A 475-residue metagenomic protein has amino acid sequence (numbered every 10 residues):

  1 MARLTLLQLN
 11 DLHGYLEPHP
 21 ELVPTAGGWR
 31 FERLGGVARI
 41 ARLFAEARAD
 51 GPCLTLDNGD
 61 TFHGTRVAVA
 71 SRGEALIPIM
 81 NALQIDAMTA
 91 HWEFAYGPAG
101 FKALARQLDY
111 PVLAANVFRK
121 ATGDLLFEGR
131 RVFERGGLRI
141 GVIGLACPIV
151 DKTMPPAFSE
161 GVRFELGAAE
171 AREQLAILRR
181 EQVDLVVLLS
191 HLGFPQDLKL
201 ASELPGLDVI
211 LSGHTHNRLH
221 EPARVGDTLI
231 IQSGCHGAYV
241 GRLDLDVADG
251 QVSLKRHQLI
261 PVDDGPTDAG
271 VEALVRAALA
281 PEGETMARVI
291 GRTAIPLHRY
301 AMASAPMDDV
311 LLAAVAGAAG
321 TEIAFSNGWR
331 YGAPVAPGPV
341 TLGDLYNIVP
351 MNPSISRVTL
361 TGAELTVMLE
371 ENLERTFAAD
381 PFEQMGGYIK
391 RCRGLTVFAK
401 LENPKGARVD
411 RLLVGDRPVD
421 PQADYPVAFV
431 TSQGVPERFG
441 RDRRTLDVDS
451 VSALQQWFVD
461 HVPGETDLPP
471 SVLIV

Functional and structural regions predicted by a protein language model:
M1-A273, M302-A314, A324, T376 (+3 more regions): Acidic, metal/ion-coordinating pockets
A2-L43, E203, G237-A318, E322-V475: Catalytic centers of hydrolytic enzymes
